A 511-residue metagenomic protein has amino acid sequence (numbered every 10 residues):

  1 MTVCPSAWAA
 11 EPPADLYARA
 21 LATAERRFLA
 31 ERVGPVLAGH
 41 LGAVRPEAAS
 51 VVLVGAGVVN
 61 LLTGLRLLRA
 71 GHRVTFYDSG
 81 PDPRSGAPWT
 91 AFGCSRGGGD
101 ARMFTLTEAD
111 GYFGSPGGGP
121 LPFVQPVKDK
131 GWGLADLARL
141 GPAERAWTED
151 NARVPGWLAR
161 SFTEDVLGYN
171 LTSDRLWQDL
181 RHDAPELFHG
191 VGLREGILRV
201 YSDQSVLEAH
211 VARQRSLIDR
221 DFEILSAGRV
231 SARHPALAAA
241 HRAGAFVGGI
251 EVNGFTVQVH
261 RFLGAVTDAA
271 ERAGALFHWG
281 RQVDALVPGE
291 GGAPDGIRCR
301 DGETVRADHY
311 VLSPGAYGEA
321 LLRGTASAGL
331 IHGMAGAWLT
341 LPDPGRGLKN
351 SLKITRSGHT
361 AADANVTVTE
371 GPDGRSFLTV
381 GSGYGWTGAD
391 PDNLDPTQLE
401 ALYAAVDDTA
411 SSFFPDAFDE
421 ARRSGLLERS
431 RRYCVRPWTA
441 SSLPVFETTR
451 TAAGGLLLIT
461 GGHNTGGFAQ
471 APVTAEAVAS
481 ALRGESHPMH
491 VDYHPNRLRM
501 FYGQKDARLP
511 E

Functional and structural regions predicted by a protein language model:
M1-V51, R69-A70: Extreme N-terminal leader/targeting segments of oxidoreductases
V3-W8, P12-Y17, S412-E511: C-terminal catalytic lobe of FAD-dependent flavoproteins
R32-G34, H40, A70, G97-A152 (+3 more regions): Active-site substrate-recognition segment that forms the wall of the catalytic cavity or substrate channel
V52-L53, F76, V311: Hydrophobic Val/Ile/Leu positions in short beta-strands of Rossmann-like dinucleotide-binding domains
N60-L61: N-terminal Rossmann-fold NAD(P) dinucleotide-binding loop
R69-R96: Glycine-rich FAD pyrophosphate-binding loop
R145-A269: Rossmann-like flavin
H241-D301, V305-H309: Helical element adjacent to the flavin cofactor pocket in flavoenzyme catalytic cores
